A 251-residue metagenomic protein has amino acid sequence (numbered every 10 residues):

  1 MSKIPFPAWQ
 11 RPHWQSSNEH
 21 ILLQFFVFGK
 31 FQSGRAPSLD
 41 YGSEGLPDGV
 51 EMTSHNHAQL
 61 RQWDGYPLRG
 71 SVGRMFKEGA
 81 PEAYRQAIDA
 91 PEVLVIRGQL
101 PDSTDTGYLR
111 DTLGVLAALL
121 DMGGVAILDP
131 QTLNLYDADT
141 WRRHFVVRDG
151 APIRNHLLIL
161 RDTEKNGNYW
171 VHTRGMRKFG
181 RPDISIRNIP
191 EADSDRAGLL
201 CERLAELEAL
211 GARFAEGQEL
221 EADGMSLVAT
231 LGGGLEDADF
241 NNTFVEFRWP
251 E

Functional and structural regions predicted by a protein language model:
M1-F31: N-terminal alpha-helical "arm" segments
W9-I21, F76-E92, A238: Short, surface-exposed loop and linker segments with low hydrophobicity and enrichment for Pro/Ser/Thr
E19-R85: N-terminal low-complexity, intrinsically disordered segments
L22-F28, V93-R97, A126, W170: Ordered hydrophobic segments in well-structured contexts
Q32, L100-T104, E191-S194: Short acidic, S/G/P-rich loop/turn micro-motifs used as interaction or catalytic elements
E44-S54, G114-L128, E206-A215: Structural alpha-beta junctions
R61-R161: Internal, hydrophobic cores of structured domains that mediate oligomerization or house catalytic pockets within large
L133-E251: Aromatic/basic-lined ligand-recognition segments that form π-stacking hydrophobic pockets flanked by Lys/Arg to engage
